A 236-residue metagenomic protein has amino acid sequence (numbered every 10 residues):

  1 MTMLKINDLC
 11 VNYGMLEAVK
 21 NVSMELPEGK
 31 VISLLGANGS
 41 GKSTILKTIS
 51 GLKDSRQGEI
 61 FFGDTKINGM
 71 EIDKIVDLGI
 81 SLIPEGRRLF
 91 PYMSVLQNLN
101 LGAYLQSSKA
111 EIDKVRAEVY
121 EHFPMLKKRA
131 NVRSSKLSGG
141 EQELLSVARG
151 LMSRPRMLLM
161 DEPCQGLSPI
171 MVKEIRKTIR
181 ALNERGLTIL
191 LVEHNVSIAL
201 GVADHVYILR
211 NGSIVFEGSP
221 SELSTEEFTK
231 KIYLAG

Functional and structural regions predicted by a protein language model:
G14, I32, M70, V95-K114 (+3 more regions): ABC-type ATPase nucleotide-binding domains, specifically the catalytic core motifs of the NBD
L35-A37: The feature captures the beta-strand-to-loop junction immediately N-terminal to the Walker
S50: Helix-to-loop junction immediately C-terminal to a conserved catalytic motif
G58-I67, L78, E111-R116: Conserved ABC transporter NBD signature motif
R133-L137, E141: Conserved ABC ATPase signature
G150-L151: ABC ATPase C-loop
L158-E162: Catalytic Walker B motif of ABC-type/P-loop ATPase nucleotide-binding domains
